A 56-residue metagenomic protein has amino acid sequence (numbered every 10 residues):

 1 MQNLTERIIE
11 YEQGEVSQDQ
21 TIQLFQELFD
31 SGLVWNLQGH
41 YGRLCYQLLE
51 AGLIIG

Functional and structural regions predicted by a protein language model:
M1-G56: Catalytic phosphate/metal-binding cores of nucleic-acid and nucleotide-processing enzymes, i.e., regions that mediate
